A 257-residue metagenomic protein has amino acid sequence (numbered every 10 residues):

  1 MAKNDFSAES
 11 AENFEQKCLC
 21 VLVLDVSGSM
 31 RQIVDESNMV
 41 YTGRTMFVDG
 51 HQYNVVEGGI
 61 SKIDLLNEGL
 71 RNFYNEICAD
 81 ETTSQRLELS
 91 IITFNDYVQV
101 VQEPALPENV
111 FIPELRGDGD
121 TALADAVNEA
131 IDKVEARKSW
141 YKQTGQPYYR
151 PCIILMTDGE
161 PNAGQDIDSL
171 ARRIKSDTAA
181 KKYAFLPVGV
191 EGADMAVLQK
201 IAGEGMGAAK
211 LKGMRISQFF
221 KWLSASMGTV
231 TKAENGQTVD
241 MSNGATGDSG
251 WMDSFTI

Functional and structural regions predicted by a protein language model:
M1-Q52, V56-G59, K138-Q146: Acidic, polar low-complexity linker/tail segments
I33-E36, V40, Q85-E114, M195-E204: Short beta-strand-loop
I33-V34, G159-I201: VWA/integrin I-like adhesion module and closely mimicked acidic/polar interface patches used
G59-N67, G119-N128, A163-D166, I216: Phosphate/oxyanion-binding active-site loops and adjacent basic polyanion-contact surfaces
D64-A79: An active-site-proximal "capping" alpha-helix that borders the catalytic cofactor pocket
Q99, V110-Y149, A184-V197, M214-Q218 (+1 more regions): Von Willebrand factor
V127-A180: Exposed acidic/Ser/Thr-rich ligand/metal-binding surfaces
P187-M252, T256-I257: Von Willebrand factor A/integrin I-like adhesion domains
